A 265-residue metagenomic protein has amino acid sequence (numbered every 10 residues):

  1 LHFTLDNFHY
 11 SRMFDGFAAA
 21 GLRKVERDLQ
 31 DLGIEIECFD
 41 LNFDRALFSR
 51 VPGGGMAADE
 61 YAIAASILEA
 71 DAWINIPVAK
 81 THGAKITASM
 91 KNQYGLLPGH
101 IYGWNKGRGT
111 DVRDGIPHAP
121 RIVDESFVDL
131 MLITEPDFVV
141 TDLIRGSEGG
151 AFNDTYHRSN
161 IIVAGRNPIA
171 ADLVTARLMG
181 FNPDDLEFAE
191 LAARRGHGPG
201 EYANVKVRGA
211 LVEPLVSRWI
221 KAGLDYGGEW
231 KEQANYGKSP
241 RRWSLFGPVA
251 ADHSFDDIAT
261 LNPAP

Functional and structural regions predicted by a protein language model:
L1-P265: N-terminal and secondary-structure boundary signal
